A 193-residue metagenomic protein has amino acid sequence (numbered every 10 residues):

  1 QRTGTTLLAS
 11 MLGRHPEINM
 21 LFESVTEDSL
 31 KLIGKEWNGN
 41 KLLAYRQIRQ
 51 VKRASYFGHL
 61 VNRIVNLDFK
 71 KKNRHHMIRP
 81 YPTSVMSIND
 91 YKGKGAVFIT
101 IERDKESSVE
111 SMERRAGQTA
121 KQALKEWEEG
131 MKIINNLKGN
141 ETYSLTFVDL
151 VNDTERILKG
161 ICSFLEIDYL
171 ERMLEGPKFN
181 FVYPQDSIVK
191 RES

Functional and structural regions predicted by a protein language model:
Q1-V61, P177-I188: PAPS-dependent sulfotransferase catalytic core
G39, L43-R172, S187-E192: PAPS-dependent sulfotransferase catalytic domain
